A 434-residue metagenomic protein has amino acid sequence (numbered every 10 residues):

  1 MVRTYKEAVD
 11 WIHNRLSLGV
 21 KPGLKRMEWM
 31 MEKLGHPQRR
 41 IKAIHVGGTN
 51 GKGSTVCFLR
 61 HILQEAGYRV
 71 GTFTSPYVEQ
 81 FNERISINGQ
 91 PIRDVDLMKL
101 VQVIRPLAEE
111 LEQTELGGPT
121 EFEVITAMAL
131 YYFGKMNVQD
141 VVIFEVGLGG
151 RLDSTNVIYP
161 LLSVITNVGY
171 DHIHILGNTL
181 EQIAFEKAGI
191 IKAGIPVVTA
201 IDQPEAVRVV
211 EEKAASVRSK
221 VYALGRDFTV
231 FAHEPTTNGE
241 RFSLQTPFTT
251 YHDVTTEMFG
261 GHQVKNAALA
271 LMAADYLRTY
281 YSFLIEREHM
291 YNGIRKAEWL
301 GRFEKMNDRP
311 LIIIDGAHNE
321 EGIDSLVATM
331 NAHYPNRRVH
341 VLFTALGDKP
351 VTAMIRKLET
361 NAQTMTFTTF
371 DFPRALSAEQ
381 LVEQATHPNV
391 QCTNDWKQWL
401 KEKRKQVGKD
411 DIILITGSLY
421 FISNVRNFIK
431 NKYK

Functional and structural regions predicted by a protein language model:
M1-G48, T55-Y68, F73-S75, E79 (+1 more regions): Short functional linear segments
M31-E32, H36-R39, E65-I158, H174: ATP-dependent carboxylate-amine ligase catalytic core
R40, M136, D140-F144, D153-V164 (+3 more regions): Nucleotide phosphate-binding/pyrophosphate-handling subdomain across enzymes that bind or process nucleotide phosphates
L59, R151-L161, R426-I429: Short Gly/Thr/Asp-enriched flexible loops that form oxyanion-binding sites at enzyme active sites
L59-Q64, L277, L358, A385 (+1 more regions): Hydrophobic alpha-helical packing residues
E112-T114, D140, E145, P160-D253 (+2 more regions): Acidic, Mg2+-coordinating active-site environments of NTP-dependent enzymes
A200-I201, A215-P235, T255-G261, H289-R295 (+5 more regions): Beta-strand->loop->alpha-helix junctions that form or flank phosphate-binding loops in nucleotide-handling enzymes
Q203-K213, R218-V221, L311-I314, E320 (+1 more regions): C-terminal helical cap/extension that packs against the catalytic core of soluble nucleotide-cofactor enzymes
